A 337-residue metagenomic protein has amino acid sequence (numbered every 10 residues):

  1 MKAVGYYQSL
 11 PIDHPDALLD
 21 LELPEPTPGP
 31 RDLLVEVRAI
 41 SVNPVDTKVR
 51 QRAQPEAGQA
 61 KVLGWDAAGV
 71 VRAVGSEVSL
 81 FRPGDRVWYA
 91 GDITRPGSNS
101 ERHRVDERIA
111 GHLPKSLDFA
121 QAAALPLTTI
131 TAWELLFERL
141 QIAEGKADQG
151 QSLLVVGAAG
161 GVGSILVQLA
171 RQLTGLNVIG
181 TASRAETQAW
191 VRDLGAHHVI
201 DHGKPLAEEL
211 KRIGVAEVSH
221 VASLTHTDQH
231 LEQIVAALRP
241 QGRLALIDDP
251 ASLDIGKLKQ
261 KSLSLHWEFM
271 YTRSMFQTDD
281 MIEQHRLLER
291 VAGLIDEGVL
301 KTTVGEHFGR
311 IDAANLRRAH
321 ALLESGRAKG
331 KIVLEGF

Functional and structural regions predicted by a protein language model:
P24-S41, Q51-T94: Glycine-rich beta-strand-centered segment in the early N-terminal region that forms part of a ligand/cofactor-binding
T94-E107: A structural motif shared across PLP-dependent enzymes of the aminotransferase-like
S98-N99, S183-W190, S252-I255: Short, glycine/polar-rich helix-capping loops at beta-to-alpha or helix-loop-helix junctions that flank or form
L125-K204: Mid-domain Rossmann-like dinucleotide-binding core that forms the NAD(H)/NADP(H) cofactor-binding site
E144-K146, V199-E268: Glycine-rich cofactor phosphate-binding loops and adjacent beta1-alpha1 units of small-molecule cofactor enzyme domains
K257-H307: C-terminal substrate-binding/catalytic core of Rossmann-like NAD(P)-dependent dehydrogenases/reductases
D296-E306, R317-F337: C-terminal capping/lid region of NAD(P)-dependent oxidoreductase domains
